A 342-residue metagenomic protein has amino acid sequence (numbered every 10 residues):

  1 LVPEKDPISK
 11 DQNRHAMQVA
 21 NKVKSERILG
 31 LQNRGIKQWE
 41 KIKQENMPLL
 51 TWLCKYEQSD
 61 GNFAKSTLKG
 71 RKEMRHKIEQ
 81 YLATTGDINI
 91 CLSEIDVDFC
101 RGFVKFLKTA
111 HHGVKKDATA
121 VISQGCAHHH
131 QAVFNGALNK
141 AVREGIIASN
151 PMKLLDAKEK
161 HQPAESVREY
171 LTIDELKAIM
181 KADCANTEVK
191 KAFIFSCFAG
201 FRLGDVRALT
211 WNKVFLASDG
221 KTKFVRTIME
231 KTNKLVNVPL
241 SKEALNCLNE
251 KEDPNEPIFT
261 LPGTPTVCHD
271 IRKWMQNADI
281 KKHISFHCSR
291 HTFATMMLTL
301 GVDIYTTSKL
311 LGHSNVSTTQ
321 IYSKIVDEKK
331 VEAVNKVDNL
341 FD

Functional and structural regions predicted by a protein language model:
V2-I90, E94: N-terminal DNA-binding module of tyrosine recombinases/phage integrases
K77-Y81, I88-I90, I95-D98, T109-K153 (+1 more regions): N-terminal DNA-binding recognition helix of tyrosine site-specific recombinases/integrases
A120-Q124, H128-H130, R143, I147 (+2 more regions): Basic, Lys/Arg- and aromatic-enriched nucleic-acid-binding interface segment
L154-A157, E175-A178, A199, A208-L248: Conserved tyrosine-mediated DNA breakage-rejoining catalytic core shared by Y-recombinases
P163, Y170, M229-N233, T264 (+2 more regions): Catalytic-site neighborhood detector that most strongly recognizes the C-terminal catalytic loop/helix of tyrosine
A178, V236-P239, N246, E250 (+1 more regions): DNA/chromatin major-groove-contacting recognition/catalytic segments
K213-G220, K281-K282, V302-I321, E332: Short, polar N-cap/turn motifs at the start of nucleic acid-interacting alpha helices
P239-K281: Active-site/catalytic core of tyrosine-dependent DNA strand-transfer enzymes
